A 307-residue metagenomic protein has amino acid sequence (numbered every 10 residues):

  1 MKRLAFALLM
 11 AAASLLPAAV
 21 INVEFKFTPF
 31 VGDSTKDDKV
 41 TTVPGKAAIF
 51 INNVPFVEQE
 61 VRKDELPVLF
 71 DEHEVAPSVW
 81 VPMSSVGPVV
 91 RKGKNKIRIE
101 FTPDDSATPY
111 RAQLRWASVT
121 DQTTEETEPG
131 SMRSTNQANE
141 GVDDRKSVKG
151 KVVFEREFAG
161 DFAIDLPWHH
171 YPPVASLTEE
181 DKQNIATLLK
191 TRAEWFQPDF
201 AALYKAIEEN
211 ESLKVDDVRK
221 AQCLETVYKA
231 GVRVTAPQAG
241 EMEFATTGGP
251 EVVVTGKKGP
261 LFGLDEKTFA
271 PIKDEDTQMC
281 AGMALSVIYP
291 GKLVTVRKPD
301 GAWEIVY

Functional and structural regions predicted by a protein language model:
M1-K2: N-terminal secretory signal peptides that target proteins for export/translocation
A5-S14: Bacterial N-terminal signal peptides
P17-F50, E58, E100-Y307: Beta-strand-rich recognition domains
V43-V79: Short strand-turn-strand beta-turns centered on an Asx-Gly dipeptide
V75-W80, S85-G93: A glycine-anchored, Pro-Gly-centered beta-turn/N-cap motif
V90-K96, P109-R111: Extracellular Ig-like/FN3 beta-sandwich strand-entry sites
